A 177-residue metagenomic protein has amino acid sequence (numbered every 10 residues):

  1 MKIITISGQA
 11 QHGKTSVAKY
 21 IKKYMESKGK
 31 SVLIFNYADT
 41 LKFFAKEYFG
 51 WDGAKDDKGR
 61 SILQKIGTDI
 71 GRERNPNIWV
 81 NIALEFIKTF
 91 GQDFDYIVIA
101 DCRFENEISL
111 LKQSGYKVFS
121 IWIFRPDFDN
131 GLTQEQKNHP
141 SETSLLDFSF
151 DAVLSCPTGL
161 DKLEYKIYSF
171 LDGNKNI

Functional and structural regions predicted by a protein language model:
I6: Hydrophobic anchor at the beta1->P-loop junction of P-loop NTPases
Q9: P-loop (Walker A) phosphate-binding loop of NTP-binding proteins
K14: Conserved lysine of the Walker
V17: Hydrophobic positions on the alpha1 helix immediately C-terminal to the Walker A/P-loop
K23-L33: Post-Walker A helix-loop "phosphate-sensing" segment adjacent to the P-loop in P-loop NTPases
L33-D95: ATP-dependent small-molecule kinase phosphotransfer cores that center on conserved nucleotide phosphate-binding segments
N77, I82, F119-I177: Small-molecule kinase domains that catalyze NTP-dependent phosphoryl transfer to phosphate-bearing small molecules
I82-N138: ATP-dependent NMP and nucleoside kinases share a basic, alpha-helical "lid"
